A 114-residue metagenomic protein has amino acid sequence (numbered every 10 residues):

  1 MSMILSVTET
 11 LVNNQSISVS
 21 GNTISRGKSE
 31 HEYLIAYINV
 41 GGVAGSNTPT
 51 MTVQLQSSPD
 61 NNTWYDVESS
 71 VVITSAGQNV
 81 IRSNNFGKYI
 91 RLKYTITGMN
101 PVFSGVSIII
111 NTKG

Functional and structural regions predicted by a protein language model:
M1-N14, S18-G21, E30, I96-G114: C-terminal interaction-tip segments
T10, D66-T74: Solvent-exposed serine/threonine-rich low-complexity stretches and specific carbohydrate-binding patches
T23-R26, G77-N84: Exposed aromatic-hydrophobic patches
S29-H31, S46, T74, N85: Surface-exposed coil/turn segments at beta-strand junctions on protein surfaces, enriched
E32-I38, N84-P101: Noncatalytic modules at the cell exterior or secretory-pathway interfaces, chiefly beta-strand-rich lectin/adhesion
E32-L34, P49-V53, V102-S104: Short beta-strand/loop motifs in extracellular/secreted proteins, especially within beta-sandwich accessory domains
G41-T50, G98-V102: Extended, low-complexity, turn-rich repeat/linker tracts enriched in Gly/Pro/Ser/Thr and Asp/Glu that occur
Q56-S58: Conserved Ser/Thr-centered positions that define the repeating blades of beta-propeller domains
